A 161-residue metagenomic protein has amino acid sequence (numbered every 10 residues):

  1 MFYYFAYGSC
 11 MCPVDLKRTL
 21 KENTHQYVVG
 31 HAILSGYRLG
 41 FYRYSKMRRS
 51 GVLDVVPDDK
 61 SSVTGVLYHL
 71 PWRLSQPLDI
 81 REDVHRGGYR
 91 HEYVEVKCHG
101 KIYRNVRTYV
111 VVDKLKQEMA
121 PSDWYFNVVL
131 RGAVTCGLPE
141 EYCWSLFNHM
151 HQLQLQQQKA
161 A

Functional and structural regions predicted by a protein language model:
M1-A161: Glycine-aromatic micro-motifs
